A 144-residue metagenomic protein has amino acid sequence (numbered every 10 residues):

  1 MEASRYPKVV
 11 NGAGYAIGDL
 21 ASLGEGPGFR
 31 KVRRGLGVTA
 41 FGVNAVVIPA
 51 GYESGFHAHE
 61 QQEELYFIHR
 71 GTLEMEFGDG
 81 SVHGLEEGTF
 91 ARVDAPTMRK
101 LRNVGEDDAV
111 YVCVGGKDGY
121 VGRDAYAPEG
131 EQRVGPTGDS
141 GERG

Functional and structural regions predicted by a protein language model:
M1-A40, R123-G144: A short, N-terminal "cap"/entry segment at the start of jelly-roll beta-barrel domains of the cupin/DSBH fold
G26-K31, N44-E60: Conserved short histidine dyad/triad with adjacent acidic residue
G37, E74, V82, E87 (+1 more regions): Ligand-binding loop in jelly-roll beta-barrel domains
A40-G42, Q62, D108-A109: A structure-centric signal for secondary-structure junctions around beta-strands
G42, V47, E74-E76, R92 (+1 more regions): Conserved beta-strand segments that form the floor/walls of ligand-binding pockets within enzyme and binding domains
E53, F90-R92: Residue-level marker of beta-strand positions
F56-E87, T97: A short beta-strand-loop-beta hairpin characteristic of the jelly-roll/cupin
